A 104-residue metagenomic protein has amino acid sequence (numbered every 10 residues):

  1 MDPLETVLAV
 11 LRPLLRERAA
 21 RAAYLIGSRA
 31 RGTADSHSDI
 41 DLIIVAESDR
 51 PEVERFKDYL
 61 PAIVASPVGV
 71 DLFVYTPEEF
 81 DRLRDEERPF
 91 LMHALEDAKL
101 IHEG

Functional and structural regions predicted by a protein language model:
M1-A22, A30-S36, E47-G104: Catalytic core of pol beta-like nucleotidyltransferases
S38-I40: Short, conserved active-site loops that position catalytic residues or coordinate cofactors/metal ions across diverse
I43-V45: Short hydrophobic/aromatic beta-strand micro-patches that form the beta-sheet surface supporting nucleotide- or nucleic
